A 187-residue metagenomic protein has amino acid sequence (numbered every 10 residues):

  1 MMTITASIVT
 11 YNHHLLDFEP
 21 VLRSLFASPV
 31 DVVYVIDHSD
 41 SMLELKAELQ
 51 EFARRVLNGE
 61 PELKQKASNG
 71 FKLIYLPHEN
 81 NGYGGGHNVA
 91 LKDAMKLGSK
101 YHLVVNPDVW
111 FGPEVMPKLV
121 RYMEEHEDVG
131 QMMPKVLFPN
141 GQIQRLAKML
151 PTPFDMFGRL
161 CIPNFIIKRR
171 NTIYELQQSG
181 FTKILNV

Functional and structural regions predicted by a protein language model:
T3-T5: Cell-envelope/extracellular polymer assembly enzymes that use nucleotide-activated donors
H13-A27: Short, well-formed alpha-helical segments that are part of the catalytic scaffolds of diverse glycosyltransferases
V30-S41, L76-H78: Short beta-strand/loop segment that forms part of the nucleotide-sugar
I36-L49, Y83: A conserved acidic beta->alpha catalytic loop
H78-L97: Glycine-rich, basic loop-to-helix element that forms the pyrophosphate-binding segment of sugar-nucleotide handling
S99-V109: Short beta-strand-to-loop acidic/aromatic patch adjacent to the donor-nucleotide binding site
P113-L146: Conserved donor NDP-sugar-binding/catalytic core segment of glycosyltransferases
P151-V187: Short, flexible, basic/aromatic active-site loop/helix in glycosyltransferases
